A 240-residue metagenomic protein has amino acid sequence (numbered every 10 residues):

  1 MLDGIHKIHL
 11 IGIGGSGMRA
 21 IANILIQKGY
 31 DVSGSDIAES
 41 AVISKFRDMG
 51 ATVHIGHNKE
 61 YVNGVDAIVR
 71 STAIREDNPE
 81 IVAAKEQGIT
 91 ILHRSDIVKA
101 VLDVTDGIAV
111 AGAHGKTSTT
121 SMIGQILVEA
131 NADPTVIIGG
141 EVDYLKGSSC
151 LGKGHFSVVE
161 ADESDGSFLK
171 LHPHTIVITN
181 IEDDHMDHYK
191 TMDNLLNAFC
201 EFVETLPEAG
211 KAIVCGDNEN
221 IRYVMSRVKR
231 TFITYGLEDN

Functional and structural regions predicted by a protein language model:
M1-I5, N58, V98-A100: A short, basic/flexible loop-to-alpha-helix module at the beginning of a structural domain
M1-T52, G64, I68, E86-I89 (+3 more regions): ATP-dependent carboxylate-amine ligase
I24-Y30, R47, Y61, T72-T231: Phosphate-binding loop of NTP-binding sites
D36-A38, G140, D217-N218, E238: Residues in the short beta-alpha loop(s) of Rossmann-like NAD(P)-binding domains
V53-G56, L92: Short acidic-hydrophobic, aromatic-tinged amphipathic segments that line or gate anion-handling sites
H54, V69, I213: Short, conserved beta-strand segments within well-ordered enzyme catalytic domains that often line or immediately flank
Y61-V62, N240: Short, glycine-/polar-rich solvent-exposed loops and beta-turns at beta-strand/coil boundaries
A130, I233-N240: Short, intrinsically disordered, charge-balanced linker/junction segments flanking boundaries in proteins
